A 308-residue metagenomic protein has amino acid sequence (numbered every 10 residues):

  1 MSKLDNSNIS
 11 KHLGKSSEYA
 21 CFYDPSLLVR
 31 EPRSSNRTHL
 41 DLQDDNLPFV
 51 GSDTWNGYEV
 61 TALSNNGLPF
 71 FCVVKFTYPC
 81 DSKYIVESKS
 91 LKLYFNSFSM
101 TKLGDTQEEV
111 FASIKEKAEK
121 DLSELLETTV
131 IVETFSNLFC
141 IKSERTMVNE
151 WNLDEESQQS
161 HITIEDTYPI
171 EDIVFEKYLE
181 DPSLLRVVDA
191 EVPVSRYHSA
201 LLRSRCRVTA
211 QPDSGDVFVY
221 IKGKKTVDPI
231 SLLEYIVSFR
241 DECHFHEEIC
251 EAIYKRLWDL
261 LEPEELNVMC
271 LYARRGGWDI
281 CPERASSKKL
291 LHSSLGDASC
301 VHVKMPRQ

Functional and structural regions predicted by a protein language model:
M1-Q308: N-terminal intrinsically disordered, cationic/polar leader segments that include organellar targeting peptides
